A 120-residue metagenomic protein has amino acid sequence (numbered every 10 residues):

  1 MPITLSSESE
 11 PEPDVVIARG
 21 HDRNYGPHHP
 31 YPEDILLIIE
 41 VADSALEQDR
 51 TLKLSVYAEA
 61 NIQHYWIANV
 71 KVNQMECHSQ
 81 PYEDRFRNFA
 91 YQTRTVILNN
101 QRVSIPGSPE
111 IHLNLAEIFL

Functional and structural regions predicted by a protein language model:
M1-A60, I67-L120: C-terminal interaction segment
